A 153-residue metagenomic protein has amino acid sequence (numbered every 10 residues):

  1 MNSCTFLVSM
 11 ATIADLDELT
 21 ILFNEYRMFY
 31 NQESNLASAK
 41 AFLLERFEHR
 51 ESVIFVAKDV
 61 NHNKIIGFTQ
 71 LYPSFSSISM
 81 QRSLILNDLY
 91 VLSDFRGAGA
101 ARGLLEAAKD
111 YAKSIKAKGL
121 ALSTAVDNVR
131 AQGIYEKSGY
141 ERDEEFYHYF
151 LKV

Functional and structural regions predicted by a protein language model:
N2, F150-V153: Terminal substrate-recognition subdomain of acyl/acetyltransferases
C4-F6, M10-A14, I21-Q81, N87 (+3 more regions): Acetyl-CoA-dependent GNAT
A14-E18, V129-R130: Short alpha-helical
D59-H62, D94-F95, D110, K152-V153: Short loop segments at secondary-structure junctions
K64, R102, V126-E145, L151: Conserved active-site alpha-helix within GNAT-family acetyltransferase domains
Q81-R82, G133: Conserved catalytic-core motifs of eukaryotic protein kinase domains, centered on the activation segment
V91, G97-D110, G133, K137: Conserved acetyl-CoA-binding loop-helix of GNAT-fold acetyltransferases
K113-S123: Conserved GNAT acetyl-CoA-binding A-motif
